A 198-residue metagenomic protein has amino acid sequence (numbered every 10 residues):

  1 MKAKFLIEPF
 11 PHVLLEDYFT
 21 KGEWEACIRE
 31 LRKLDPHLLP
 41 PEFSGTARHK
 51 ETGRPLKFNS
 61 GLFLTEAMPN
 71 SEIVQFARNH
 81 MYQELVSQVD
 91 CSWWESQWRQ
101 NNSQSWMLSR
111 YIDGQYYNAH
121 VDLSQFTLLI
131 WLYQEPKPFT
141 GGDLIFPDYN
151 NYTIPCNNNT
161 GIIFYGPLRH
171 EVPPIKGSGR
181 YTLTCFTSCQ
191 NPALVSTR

Functional and structural regions predicted by a protein language model:
M1-W93: Non-heme Fe(II)/2-oxoglutarate
S87-R198: Catalytic core of non-heme Fe(II) oxygenases with the double-stranded beta-helix
